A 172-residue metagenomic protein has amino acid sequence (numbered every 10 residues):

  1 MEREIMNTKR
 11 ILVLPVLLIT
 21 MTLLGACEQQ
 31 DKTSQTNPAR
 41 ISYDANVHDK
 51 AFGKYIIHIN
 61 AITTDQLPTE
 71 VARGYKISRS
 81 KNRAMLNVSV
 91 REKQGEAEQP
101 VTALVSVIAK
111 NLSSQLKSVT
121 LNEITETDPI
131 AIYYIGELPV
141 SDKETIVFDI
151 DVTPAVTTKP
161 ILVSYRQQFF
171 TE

Functional and structural regions predicted by a protein language model:
R3-P15: Bacterial N-terminal signal peptides that target proteins for export
M21-L24: Bacterial Sec-type N-terminal signal peptides, specifically the leucine/valine-rich hydrophobic h-region
C27-D31: Bacterial signal peptide processing site
K32-I41: Short, low-complexity, disordered segments immediately C-terminal to signal peptides in bacterial exported proteins
D44-R79, L138: Post-signal-peptide N-terminal segment of Sec-exported extracytoplasmic proteins
S78-V119, I124-A131: Mid-length scaffold segments of soluble, non-membrane domains
T120-D149: Short, solvent-exposed, Trp/other aromatic-anchored flexible loops in extracytoplasmic proteins
L138-E172: Surface-exposed edge beta-strand/loop patches
